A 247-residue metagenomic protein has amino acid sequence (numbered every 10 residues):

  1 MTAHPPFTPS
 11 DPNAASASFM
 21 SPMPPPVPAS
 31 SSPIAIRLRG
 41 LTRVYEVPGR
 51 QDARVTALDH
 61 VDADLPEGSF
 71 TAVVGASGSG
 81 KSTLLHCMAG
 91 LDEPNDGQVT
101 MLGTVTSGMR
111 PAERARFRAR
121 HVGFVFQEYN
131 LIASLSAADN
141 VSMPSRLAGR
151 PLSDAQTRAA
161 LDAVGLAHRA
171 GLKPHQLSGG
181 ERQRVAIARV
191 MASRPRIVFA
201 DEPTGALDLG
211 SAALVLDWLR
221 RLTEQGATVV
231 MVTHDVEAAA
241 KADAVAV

Functional and structural regions predicted by a protein language model:
A89: Helix-to-loop junction immediately C-terminal to a conserved catalytic motif
G97-V105: Conserved ABC transporter NBD signature motif
A119, L172-H175, S193, Q225: Conserved signature/switch motifs of ABC ATPase nucleotide-binding domains
L135-M143: Short coil-to-helix segment of the ABC ATPase nucleotide-binding domain corresponding to the Q-loop/switch region
K173-L177, E181-Q183: Conserved ABC ATPase signature
V198-D201: Catalytic Walker B motif of ABC-type/P-loop ATPase nucleotide-binding domains
L209-S211: Helix N-cap at the start of a conserved alpha-helix in ABC-type nucleotide-binding domains
